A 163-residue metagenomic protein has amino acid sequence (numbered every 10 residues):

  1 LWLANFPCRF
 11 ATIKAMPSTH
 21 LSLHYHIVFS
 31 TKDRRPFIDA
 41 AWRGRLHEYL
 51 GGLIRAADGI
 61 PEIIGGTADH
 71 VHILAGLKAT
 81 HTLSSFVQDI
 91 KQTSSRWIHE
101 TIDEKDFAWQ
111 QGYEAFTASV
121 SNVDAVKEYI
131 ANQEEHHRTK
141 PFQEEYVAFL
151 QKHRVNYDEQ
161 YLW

Functional and structural regions predicted by a protein language model:
L1-W163: Basic nucleic-acid-binding interfaces
